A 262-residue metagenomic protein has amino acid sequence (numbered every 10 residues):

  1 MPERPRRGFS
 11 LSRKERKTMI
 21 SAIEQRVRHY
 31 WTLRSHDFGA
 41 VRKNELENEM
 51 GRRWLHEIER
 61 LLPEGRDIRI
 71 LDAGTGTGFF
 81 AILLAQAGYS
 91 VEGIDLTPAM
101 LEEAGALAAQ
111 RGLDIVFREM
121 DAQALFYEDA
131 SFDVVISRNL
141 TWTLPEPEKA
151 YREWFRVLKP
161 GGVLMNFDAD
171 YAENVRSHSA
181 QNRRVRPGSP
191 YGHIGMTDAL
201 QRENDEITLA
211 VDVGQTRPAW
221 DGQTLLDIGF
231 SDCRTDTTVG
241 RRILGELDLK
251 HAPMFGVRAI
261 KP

Functional and structural regions predicted by a protein language model:
S12-G65, F79-F80, V239: Conserved class I S-adenosyl-L-methionine
L71-A73, T77-A124: Class I SAM-dependent methyltransferase SAM/SAH-binding core
Q123-V134: A short acidic, Gly/Pro-enriched loop at the edge of an enzyme's catalytic core that lines a small-molecule cofactor
V134-P147: A short SAM/SAH-binding and catalytic strip from SAM-dependent methyltransferases
E148-P160: A short glycine-rich, Lys/Arg-flanked "PGG" loop and its adjoining helix->strand segment in the class I
V163-D198: Conserved class I S-adenosyl-L-methionine
D212-G229, T235: Short alpha-helix
I228-S231, G245-P262: Core SAM-dependent methyltransferase catalytic element
